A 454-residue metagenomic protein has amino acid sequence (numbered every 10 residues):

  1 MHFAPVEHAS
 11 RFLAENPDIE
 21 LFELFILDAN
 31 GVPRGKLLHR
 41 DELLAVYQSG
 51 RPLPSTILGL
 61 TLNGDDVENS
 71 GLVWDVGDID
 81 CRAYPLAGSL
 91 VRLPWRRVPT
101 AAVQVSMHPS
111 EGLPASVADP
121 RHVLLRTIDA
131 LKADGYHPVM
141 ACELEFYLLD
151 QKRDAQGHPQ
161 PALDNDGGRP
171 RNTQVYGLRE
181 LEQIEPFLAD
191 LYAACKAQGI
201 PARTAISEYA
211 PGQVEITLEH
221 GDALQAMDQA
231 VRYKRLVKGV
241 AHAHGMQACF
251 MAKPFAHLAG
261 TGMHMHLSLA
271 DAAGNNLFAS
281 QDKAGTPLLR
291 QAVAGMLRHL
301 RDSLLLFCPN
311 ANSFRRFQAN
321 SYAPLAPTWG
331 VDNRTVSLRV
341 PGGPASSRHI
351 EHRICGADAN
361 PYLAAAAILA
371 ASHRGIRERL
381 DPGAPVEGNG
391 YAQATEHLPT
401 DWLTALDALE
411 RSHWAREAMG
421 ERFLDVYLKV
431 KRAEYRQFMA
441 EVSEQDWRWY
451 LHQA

Functional and structural regions predicted by a protein language model:
M1-T204, A226, A394-A454: ATP/Mg2+-dependent ligation/transfer catalytic cores
F3-E7, F12, M246-Q247, A270-A454: Catalytic-core signal marking the mid-to-C-terminal active-site face
R92-P99, P138-V139, A205-Y209, H257-L258 (+2 more regions): Short glycine/proline-enriched loop/turn "hinge" motifs that connect secondary-structure elements and lie
V103-P109, V214-H220, L267: Short, hydrophobic beta-strand segments
D119, A162-N172, E219, L224-H244 (+1 more regions): Active-site-proximal mixed secondary-structure blocks
V139-Y147, L163-L178, Q198-L218, A248-M265 (+1 more regions): Core alpha/beta catalytic barrel or barrel-like domain that forms the active/cofactor pocket in diverse metabolic
V175, R179-I184, L188-A202, I216-A223 (+2 more regions): Accessory "access/gating" subregions that flank catalytic or transport cores
Q213, A226-A294: Acidic, glycine-rich loop-and-beta core segments that form the ion-binding/anion-interacting portion of active sites
